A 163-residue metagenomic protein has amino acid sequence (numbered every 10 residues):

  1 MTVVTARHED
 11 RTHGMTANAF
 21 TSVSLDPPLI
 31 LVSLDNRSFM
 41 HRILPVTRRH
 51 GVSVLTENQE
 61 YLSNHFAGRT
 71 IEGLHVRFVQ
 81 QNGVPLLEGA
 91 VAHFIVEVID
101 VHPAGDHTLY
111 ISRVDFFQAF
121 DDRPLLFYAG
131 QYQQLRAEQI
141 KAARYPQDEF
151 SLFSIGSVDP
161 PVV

Functional and structural regions predicted by a protein language model:
M1-V163: Basic, polyanion-binding surface patches
